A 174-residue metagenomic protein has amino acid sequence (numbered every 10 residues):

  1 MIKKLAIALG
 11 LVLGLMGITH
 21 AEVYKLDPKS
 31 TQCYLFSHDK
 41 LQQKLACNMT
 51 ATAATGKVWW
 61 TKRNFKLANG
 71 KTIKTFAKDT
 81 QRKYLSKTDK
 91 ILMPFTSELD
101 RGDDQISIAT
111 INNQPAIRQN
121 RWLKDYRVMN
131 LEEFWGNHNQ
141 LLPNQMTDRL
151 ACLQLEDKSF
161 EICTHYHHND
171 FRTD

Functional and structural regions predicted by a protein language model:
M1-A21: Classical Sec-dependent N-terminal signal peptides that target proteins to the secretory pathway
E22-D174: Cysteine-centric segments in proteins
